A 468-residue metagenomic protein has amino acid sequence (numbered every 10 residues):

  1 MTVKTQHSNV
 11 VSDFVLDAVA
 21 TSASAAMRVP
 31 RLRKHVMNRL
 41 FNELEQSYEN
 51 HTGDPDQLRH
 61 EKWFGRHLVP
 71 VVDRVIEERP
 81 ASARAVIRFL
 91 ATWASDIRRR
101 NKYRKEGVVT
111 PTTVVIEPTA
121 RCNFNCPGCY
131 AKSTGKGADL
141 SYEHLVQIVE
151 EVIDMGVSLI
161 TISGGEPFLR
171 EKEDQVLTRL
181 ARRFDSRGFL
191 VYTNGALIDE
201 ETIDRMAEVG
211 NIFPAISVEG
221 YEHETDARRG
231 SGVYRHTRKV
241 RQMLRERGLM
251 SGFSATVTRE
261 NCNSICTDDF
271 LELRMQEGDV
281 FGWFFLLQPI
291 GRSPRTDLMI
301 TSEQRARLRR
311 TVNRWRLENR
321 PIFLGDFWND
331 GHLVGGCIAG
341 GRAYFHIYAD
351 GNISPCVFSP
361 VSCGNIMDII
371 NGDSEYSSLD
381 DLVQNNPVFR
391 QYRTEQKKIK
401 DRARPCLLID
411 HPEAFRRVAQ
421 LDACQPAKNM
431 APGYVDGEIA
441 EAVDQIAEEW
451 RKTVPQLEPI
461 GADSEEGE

Functional and structural regions predicted by a protein language model:
M1-E43, D226-G340, A349-D350, S354 (+3 more regions): Radical SAM enzyme [4Fe-4S]-AdoMet core and its adjacent flexible, acidic and glycine-rich loops/tails across
M1-V75, A431-R451: Generic N-terminal low-complexity/basic-hydrophobic segments
T2-V3, H7, L40-N50, F358-E468: Flexible mid-to-C-terminal extensions adjoining Fe-S/redox cofactors in radical SAM and related proteins
M37-D204, V209: Conserved alpha-helical substructure of the radical SAM core
A91-P111, G325-F327, G331, N371-R390: Short, charged low-complexity linear segments at domain edges
V114, G340-A343: Short loop/turn microsegments at loop-to-beta-strand junctions
C122, C126-C129, C337, G351 (+2 more regions): Short cysteine clusters
Y142-I162, R170-L286: Radical SAM/AdoMet-radical enzyme domain recognition
